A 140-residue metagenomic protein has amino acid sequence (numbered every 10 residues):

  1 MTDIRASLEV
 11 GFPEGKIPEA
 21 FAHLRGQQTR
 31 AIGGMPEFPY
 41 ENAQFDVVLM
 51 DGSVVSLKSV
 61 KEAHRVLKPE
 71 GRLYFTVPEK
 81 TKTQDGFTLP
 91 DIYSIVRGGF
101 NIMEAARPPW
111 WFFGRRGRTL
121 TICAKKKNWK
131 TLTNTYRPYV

Functional and structural regions predicted by a protein language model:
M1-A22: Conserved class I S-adenosyl-L-methionine
R5, Q44, E70-G71, V77: Surface-exposed loop/turn positions
R25-F38: A short, well-structured beta->alpha microelement
M35-V48: A short acidic, Gly/Pro-enriched loop at the edge of an enzyme's catalytic core that lines a small-molecule cofactor
D46-K58: A short SAM/SAH-binding and catalytic strip from SAM-dependent methyltransferases
L57-R72: A short glycine-rich, Lys/Arg-flanked "PGG" loop and its adjoining helix->strand segment in the class I
Y74-G98: Conserved class I S-adenosyl-L-methionine
G98, R107-V140: Core SAM-dependent methyltransferase catalytic element
